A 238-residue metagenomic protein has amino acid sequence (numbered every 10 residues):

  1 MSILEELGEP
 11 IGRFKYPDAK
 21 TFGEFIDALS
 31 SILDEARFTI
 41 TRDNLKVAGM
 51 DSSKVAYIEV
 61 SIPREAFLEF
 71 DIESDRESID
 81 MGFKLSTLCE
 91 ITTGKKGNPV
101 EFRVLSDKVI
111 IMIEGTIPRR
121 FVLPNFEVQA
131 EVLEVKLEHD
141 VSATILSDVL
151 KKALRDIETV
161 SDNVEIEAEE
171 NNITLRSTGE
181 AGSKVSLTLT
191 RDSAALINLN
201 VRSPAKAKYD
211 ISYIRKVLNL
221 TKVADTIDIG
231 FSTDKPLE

Functional and structural regions predicted by a protein language model:
M1-S30, E35-T159, E167-E238: DNA polymerase sliding clamps and clamp-related checkpoint/processivity subunits
V164: Polyanion-binding surfaces on beta-sheet-dominated domains and ring/shell assemblies
